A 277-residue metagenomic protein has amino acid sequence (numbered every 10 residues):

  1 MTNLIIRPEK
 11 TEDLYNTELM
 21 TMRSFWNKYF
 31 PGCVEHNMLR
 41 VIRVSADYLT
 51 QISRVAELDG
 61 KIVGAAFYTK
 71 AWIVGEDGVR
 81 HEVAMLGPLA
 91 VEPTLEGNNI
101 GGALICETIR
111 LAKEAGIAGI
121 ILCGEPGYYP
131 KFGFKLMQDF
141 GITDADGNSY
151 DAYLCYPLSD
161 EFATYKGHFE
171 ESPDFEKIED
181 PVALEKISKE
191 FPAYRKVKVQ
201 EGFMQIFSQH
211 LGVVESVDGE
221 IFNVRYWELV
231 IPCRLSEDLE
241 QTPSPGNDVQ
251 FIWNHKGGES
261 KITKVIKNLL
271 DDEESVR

Functional and structural regions predicted by a protein language model:
L4-T17: A short beta-loop-alpha structural element at the N-terminal edge of CoA-dependent acyl/N-acetyltransferase catalytic
E18-T21, F25-F67, A71-I73: Active-site rim helix/loop that mediates acceptor-substrate recognition in acyltransferases
L86, V91, G97-R110, I121-L122: Conserved acetyl-CoA-binding loop-helix of GNAT-fold acetyltransferases
E114-A118, C123-N148: Conserved active-site alpha-helix within GNAT-family acetyltransferase domains
G219-N223: Short aromatic-glycine-enriched beta-strand elements
L229-Q241: Beta-strand/loop nucleic-acid-binding surfaces
D238-Q250: Short nucleic-acid-contacting surface segments enriched for D/E, G, S/T with interspersed K/R
H255-V276: OB-fold/S1-family single-stranded nucleic acid-binding modules
